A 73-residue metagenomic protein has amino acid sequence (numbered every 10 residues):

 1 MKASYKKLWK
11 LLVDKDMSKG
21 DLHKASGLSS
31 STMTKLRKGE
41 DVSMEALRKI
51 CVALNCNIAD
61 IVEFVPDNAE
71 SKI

Functional and structural regions predicted by a protein language model:
K2, K10-L11, K15, L36 (+1 more regions): Short, charged recognition helix plus adjacent turn of helix-turn-helix-like nucleic-acid-binding domains
K6-A25: Short basic helix-loop element that most often maps to the first helix and adjoining turn of HTH DNA-binding modules
G27-D41: Recognition helix of helix-turn-helix/homeodomain-like DNA-binding domains that insert into the DNA major groove
L47-C51, I61-V62: Hydrophobic micro-packing sites on short alpha-helices
